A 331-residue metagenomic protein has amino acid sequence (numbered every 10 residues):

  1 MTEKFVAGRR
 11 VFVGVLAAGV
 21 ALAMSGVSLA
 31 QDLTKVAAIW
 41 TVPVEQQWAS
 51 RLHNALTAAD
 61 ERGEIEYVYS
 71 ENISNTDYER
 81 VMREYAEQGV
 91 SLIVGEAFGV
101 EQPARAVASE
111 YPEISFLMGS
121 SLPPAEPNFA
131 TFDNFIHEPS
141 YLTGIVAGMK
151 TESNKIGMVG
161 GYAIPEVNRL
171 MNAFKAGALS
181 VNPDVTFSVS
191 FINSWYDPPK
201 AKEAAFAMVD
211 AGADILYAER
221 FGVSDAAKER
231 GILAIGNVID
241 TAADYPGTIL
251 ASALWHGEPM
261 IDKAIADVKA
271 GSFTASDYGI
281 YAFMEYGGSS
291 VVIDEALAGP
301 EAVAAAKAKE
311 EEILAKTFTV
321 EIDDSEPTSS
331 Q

Functional and structural regions predicted by a protein language model:
R9-V13: N-terminal export leaders
G26-A30: Sec/Tat signal peptide C-region and signal peptidase I cleavage site
K35-R62, V68-Y78, F98, A163-R169: Extracytoplasmic "Venus flytrap"
A37-A38, V90-A97, L117-G119, A211-F221 (+1 more regions): Periplasmic-binding protein-like
L56, L142-V185, V189, D277-A298: An alpha-beta-alpha
S109-N134, V238-T248: Flexible loop/hinge segments that line or gate small-molecule binding clefts
P124-V146, M158-A163, P246-P259: Short beta-strand elements at the ligand-binding edges of bilobed clamshell
A270-Q331: Hinge/cleft segment of the Venus flytrap/periplasmic-binding protein
